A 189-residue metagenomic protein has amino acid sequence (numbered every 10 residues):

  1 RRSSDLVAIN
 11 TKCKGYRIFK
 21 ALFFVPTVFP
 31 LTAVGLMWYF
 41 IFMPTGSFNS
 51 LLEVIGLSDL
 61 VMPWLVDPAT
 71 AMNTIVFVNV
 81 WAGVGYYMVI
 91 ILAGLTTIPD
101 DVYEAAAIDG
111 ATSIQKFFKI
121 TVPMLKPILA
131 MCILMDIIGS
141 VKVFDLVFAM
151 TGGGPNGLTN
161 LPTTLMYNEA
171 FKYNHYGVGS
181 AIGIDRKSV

Functional and structural regions predicted by a protein language model:
R1-S188: A structural signal for multi-pass alpha-helical bundles of membrane permease subunits that mediate small-molecule
